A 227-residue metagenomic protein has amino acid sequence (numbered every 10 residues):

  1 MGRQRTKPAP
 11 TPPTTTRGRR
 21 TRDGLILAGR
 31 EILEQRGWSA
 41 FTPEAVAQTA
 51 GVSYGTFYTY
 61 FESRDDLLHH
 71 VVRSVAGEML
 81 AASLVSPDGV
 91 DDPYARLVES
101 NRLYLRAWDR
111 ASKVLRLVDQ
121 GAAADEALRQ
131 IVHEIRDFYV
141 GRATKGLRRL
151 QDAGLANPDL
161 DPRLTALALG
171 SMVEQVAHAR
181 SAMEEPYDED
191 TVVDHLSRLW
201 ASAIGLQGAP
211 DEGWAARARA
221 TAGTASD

Functional and structural regions predicted by a protein language model:
M1-R20, N157-D159, A182, G208-D227: N-terminal intrinsically disordered/low-complexity leader segments
R17-R30, V46, L67, V71-M79 (+1 more regions): Generic hydrophobic, amphipathic alpha-helix propensity
R22, P43, D65, H69 (+7 more regions): Short, structured helix-loop boundary elements
G24, A28-R36, E78-G89, M172-A179: Solvent-exposed, amphipathic alpha-helical segments
G24, I32-D66, H70: Helix-turn-helix
H70, L84-R110, P162-L169, V193 (+1 more regions): Hydrophobic alpha-helical connector segments
G77-S83, A107-R110, R116, E126-A153 (+3 more regions): Amphipathic alpha-helical packing segments from all-alpha helical-bundle domains
